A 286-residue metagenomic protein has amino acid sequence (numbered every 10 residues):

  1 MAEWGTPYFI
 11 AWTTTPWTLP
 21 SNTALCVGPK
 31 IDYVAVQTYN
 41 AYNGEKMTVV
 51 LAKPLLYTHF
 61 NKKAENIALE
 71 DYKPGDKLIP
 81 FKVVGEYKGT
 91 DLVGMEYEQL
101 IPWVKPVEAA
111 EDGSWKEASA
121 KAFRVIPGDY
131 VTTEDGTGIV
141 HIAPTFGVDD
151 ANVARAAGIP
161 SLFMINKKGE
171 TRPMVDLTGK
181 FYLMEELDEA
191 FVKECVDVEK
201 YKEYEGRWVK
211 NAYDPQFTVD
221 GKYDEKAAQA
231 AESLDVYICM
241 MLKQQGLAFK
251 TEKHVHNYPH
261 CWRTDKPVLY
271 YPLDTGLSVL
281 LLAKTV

Functional and structural regions predicted by a protein language model:
A2-F9, P16-V286: Non-cofactor substrate-recognition interfaces
